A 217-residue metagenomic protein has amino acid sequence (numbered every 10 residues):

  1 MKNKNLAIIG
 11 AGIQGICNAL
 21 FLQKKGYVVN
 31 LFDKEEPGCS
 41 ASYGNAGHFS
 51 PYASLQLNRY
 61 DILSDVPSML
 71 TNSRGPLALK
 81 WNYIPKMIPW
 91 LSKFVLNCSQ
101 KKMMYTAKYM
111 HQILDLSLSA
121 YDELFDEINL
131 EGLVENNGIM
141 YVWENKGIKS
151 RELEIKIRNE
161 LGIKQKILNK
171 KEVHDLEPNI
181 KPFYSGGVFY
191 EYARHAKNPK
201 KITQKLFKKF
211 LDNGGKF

Functional and structural regions predicted by a protein language model:
M1-I9, I13-Q14, G38-P51: Accessory recognition modules or surfaces
K4-L31: N-terminal Rossmann-like FAD-binding beta1-loop-alpha1 element of flavoenzymes
K24-G44: Glycine-rich FAD pyrophosphate-binding loop
Y27, I163, G215: Short phosphate-binding/catalytic loops that engage adenosine nucleotides
G44-Q112: Glycine-rich active-site loop/strand segments that organize a redox cofactor
P89-K208: Rossmann-like flavin
L211-F217: A conserved beta-strand/loop element that lines the FAD pocket in flavoprotein oxidoreductases
